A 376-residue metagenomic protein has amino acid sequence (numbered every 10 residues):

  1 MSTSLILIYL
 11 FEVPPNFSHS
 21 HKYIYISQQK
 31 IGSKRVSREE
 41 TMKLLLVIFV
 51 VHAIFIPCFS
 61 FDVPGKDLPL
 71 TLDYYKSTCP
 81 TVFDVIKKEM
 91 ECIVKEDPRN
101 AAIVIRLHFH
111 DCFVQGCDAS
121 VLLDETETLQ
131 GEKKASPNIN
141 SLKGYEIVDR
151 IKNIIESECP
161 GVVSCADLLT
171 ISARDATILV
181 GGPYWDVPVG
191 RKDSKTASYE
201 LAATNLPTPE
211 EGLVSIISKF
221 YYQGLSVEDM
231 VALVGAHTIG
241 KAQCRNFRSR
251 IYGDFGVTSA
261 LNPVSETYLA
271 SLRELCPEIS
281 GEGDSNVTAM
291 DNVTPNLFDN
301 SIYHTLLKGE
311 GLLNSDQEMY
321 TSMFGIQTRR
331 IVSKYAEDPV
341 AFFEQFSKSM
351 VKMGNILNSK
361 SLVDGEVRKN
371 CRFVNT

Functional and structural regions predicted by a protein language model:
M1-V50: Classical eukaryotic N-terminal signal peptides for Sec-dependent ER targeting/secretion, especially the positively
G32-T376: Catalytic cores of secreted/periplasmic or lumenal enzymes
